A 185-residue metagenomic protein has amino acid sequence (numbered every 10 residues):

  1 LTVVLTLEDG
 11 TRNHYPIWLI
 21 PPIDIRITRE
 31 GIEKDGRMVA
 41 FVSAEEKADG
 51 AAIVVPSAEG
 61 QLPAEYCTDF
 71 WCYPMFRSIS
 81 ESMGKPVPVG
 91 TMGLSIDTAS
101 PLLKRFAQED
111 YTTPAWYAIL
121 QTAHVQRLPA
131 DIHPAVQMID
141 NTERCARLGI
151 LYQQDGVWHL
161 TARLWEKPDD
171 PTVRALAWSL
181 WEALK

Functional and structural regions predicted by a protein language model:
L1-V4, T11-E33, G84-K185: Extracellular ligand-binding/catalytic regions of CAZymes and related secreted enzymes and adhesion modules
M38, V42-S95, L102, Y152-L160: Short alpha-beta junction capping motif
